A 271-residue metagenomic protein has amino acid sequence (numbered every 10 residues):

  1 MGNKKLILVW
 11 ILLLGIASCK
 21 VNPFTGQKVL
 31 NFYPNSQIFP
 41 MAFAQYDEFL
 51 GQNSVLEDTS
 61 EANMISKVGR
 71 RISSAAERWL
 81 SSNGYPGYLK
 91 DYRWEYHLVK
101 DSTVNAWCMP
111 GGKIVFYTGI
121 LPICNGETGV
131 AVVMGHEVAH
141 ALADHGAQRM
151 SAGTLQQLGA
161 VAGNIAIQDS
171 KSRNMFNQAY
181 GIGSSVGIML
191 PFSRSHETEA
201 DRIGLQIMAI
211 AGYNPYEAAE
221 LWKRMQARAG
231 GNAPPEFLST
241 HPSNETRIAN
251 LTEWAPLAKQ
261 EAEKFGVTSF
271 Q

Functional and structural regions predicted by a protein language model:
M1-C19: Sec-dependent bacterial lipoprotein signal peptides
C19-Q271: A Zn2+-metalloprotease active-site environment signal
